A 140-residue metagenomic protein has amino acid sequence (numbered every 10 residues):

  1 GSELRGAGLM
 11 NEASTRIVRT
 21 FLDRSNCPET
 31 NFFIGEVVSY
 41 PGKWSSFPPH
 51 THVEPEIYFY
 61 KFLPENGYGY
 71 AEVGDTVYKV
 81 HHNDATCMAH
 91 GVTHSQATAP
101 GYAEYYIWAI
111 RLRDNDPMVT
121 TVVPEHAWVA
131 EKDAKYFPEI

Functional and structural regions predicted by a protein language model:
G1, P49-P55, G74-D75, T121-A127: Short intrinsically disordered coil segments
G1-R19, R24, F33, I107-I140: Double-stranded beta-helix
E12-I57: A short glycine-rich, His/Asp/Glu-containing loop-to-beta-strand
E29-T30, P55, P64-Y68, Y102-E104: Coil-to-beta-strand transition motifs
V38, K43, L63-P64, V92: A broadly conserved detector of short glycine/acidic/proline-rich loop/turn motifs that flank catalytic sites and bind
S46-H50, G69-A71, M88, H94-P100 (+1 more regions): Short beta-strand His + acidic residue motifs that chelate non-heme Fe in jelly-roll/DSBH and cupin folds
Y60-H82: A short beta-strand-loop-beta hairpin characteristic of the jelly-roll/cupin
K79-G101, I107-R111: Conserved metal-binding segment of the jelly-roll/cupin
